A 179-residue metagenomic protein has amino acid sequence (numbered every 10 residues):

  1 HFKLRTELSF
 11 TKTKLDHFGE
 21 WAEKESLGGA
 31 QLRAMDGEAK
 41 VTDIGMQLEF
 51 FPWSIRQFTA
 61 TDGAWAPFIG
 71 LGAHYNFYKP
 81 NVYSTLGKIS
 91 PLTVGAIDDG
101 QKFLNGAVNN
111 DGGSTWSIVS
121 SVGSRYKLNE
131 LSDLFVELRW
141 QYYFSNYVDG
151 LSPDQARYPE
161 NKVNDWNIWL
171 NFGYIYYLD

Functional and structural regions predicted by a protein language model:
H1, R5-D16, K40-V41, S132 (+2 more regions): Outer-membrane beta-barrel proteins and related beta-barrel translocases across Gram-negative bacteria
H1, S54-W65, L128-S132, D179: Short loop/turn motifs that connect adjacent beta-strands in outer-membrane beta-barrel proteins
L4-K12, F50, P67-Y75, V122-S124 (+1 more regions): Transmembrane beta-barrel strands of outer-membrane/channel proteins
T11-L15, H74-P80, Q141-S145, I175-D179: Structural signature of outer-membrane beta-barrel domains
T13-D43, F77-T115, Y147-W169: Extracellular/periplasm-exposed beta-strand and loop segments of Gram-negative cell-envelope proteins, dominated by
E38-K79: Internal, conserved structured core segments that host functional sites
T42-M46, P67, W116-V122, I168-F172: Hydrophobic, lipid-facing positions within transmembrane beta-strands of outer-membrane proteins
S120, Y126-D179: Predominantly the C-terminal beta-signal and adjacent terminal strand-loop region of outer-membrane beta-barrel
